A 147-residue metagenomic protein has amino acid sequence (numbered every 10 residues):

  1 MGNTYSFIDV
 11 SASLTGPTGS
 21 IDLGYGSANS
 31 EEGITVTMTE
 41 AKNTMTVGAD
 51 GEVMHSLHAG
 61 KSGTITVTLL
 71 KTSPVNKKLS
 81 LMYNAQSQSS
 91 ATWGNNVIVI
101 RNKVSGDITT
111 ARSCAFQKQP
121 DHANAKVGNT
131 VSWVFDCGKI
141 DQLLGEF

Functional and structural regions predicted by a protein language model:
M1-T72, D107, S113-S132: Solvent-exposed edge beta-strands and adjacent loop segments that serve as assembly or binding interfaces
I65-A85: Helix-adjacent hinge/juxtasegments
V67, I98-I100, F135: Generic recognition of well-ordered secondary-structure surfaces with a strong bias for beta-strand segments
V67-T68, A85-Q88, D121, C137 (+1 more regions): Alpha-helix boundary/interfacial micro-motifs
K78-L81, L143-F147: Short, charged, solvent-exposed linker or helix-capping segments at domain edges/interfaces that act as flexible hinges
S80-T109: Short, acidic/charged, Gly/Pro-enriched secondary-structure junctions
T130-E146: C-terminal or internal capping secondary-structure element at the end of a domain, subdomain, or sheet
